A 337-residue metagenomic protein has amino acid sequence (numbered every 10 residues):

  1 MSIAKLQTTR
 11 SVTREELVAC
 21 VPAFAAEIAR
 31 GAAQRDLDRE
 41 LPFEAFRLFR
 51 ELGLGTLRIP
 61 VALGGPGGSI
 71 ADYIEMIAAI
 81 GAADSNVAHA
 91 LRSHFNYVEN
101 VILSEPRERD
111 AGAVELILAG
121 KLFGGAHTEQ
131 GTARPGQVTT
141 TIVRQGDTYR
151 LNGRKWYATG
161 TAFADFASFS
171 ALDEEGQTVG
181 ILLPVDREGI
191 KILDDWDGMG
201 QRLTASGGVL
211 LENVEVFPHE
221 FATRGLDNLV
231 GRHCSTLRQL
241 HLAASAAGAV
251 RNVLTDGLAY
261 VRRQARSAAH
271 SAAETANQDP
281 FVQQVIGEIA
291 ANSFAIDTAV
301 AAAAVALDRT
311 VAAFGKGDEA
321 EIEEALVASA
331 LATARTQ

Functional and structural regions predicted by a protein language model:
M1-A19: Basic/polar N-terminal segments that are highly enriched at the extreme N-terminus, encompassing both cleavable
T9, T13, L41, S235-R238 (+6 more regions): Non-transmembrane, amphipathic alpha-helical segments
C20-A23, A249, D256, E288 (+4 more regions): Charged, amphipathic alpha-helical oligomerization/scaffolding segments
F24-A32: N-terminal capping segment at the start of a domain
A33-D36, F294-R335: C-terminal helix-coil-helix/basic helical segment that borders enzyme active sites and/or dimer interfaces and provides
F43-E51, T56-R154, T159: Glycine-rich flavin
Y157-I192: A short core secondary-structure module
G198-F294: Glycine-rich beta->alpha junctions and the first turn(s) of the following alpha-helix
